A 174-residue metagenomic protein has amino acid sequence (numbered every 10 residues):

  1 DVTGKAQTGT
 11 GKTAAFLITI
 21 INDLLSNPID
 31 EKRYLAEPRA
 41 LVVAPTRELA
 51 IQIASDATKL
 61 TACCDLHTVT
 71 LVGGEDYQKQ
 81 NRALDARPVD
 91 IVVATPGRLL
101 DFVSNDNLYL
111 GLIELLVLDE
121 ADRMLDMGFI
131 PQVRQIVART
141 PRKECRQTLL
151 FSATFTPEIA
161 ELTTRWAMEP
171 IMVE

Functional and structural regions predicted by a protein language model:
D1-E174: SF2 DExD/H RNA helicase N-terminal ATP-binding lobe
